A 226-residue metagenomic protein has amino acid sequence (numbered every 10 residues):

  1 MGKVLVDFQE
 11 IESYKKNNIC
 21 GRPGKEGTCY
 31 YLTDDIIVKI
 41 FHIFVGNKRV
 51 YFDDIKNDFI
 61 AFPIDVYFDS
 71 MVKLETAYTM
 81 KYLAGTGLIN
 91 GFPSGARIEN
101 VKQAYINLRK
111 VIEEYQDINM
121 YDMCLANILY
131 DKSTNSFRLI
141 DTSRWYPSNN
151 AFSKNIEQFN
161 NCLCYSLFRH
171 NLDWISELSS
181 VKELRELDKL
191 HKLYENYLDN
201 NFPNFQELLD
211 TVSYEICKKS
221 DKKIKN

Functional and structural regions predicted by a protein language model:
M1-N17: A short, low-complexity linker immediately N-terminal to eukaryotic Hanks-type protein kinase catalytic domains
E12-A61, D65-Y67: ATP-binding glycine-rich loop module of kinase domains
Y31-L32, Y82, L129-D131: Conserved hydrophobic "DFG−1" position in protein kinase catalytic cores
D34, S70-M71, D131-T134: Short acidic-glycine loop/turn motifs at beta-strand connectors
F44-Y51, I89-P93, S148-N155: Active-site-adjacent loop/helix micro-motif of nuclease/hydrolase catalytic cores
F59-A104: Conserved structural core of kinase catalytic domains
I89-K132, F137: Conserved kinase catalytic-core helix
D131-N226: C-lobe/activation-segment region of protein kinase-like
